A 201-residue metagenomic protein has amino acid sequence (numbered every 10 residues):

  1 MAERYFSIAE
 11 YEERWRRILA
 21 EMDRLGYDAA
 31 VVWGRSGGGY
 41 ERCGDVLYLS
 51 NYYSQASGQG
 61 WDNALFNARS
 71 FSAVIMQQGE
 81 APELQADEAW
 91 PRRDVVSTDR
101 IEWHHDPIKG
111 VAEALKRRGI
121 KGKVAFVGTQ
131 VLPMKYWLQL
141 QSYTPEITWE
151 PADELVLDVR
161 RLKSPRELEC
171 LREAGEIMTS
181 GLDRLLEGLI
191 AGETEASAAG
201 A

Functional and structural regions predicted by a protein language model:
M1-E113: N-terminal accessory/capping or targeting/presequence segment of soluble
E3, A9, E13-W15, D99-A201: Flexible, acidic/His-enriched mid-domain "rim/lid" segments that flank
